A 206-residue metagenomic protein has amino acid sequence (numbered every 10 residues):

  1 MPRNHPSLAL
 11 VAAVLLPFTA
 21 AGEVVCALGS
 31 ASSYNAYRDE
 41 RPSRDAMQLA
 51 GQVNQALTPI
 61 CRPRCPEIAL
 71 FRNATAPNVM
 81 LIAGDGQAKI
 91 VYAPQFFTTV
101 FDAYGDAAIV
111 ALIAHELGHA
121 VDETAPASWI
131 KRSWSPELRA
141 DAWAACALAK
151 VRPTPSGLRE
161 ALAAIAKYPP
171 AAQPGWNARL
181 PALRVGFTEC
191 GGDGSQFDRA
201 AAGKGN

Functional and structural regions predicted by a protein language model:
M1-A9: Bacterial N-terminal signal peptides that target proteins for export
L16-A21: N-terminal signal peptide c-region/cleavage motif recognized by signal peptidases
G22-T98, S128, L138, A149-N206: C-terminal capping/extension segments of zinc metalloprotease domains
Q48, Q52, A108, L112 (+4 more regions): Extracytoplasmic/secreted proteins, especially bacterial periplasmic and envelope-associated proteins
G84-Y92, I109-G118: Short coil-to-beta-strand
F96-A111, I130-R132: Short pre-active-site segment immediately N-terminal to the catalytic Zn-binding motif
L117-S133, A147, R152: Catalytic Zn2+-binding segment of zinc metalloproteases
